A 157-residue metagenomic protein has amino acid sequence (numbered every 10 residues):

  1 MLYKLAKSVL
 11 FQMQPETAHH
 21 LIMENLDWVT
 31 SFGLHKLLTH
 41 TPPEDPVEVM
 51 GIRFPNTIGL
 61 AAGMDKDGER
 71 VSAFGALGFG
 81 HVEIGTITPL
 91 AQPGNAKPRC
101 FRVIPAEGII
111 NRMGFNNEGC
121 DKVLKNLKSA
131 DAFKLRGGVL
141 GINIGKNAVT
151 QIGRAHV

Functional and structural regions predicted by a protein language model:
M1, L34-G59, L124-G137: N-terminal amphipathic alpha-helix/helix-capping segment at the start of soluble metabolic enzymes
L2-V47, N111-N116, C120-D121: An N-cap/entry alpha-helix motif that binds or orients negatively charged groups
N56-A62, G80-I84, N111, L140-I144: Hydrophobic faces of well-ordered beta-strands that scaffold small-molecule active sites in alpha/beta enzyme cores
G63-D65, I87, G145-V149: Active-site beta-loop-alpha junctions enriched in small/polar residues
F74-G75: Non-catalytic positions within long, well-ordered alpha-helices that form the structural scaffold/packing of enzyme
G85-R136: A gly/proline- and charged-residue-enriched helix-loop-helix capping module
D121, K125, G138-G145, V149-T150: N-terminal capping/lid subdomain adjacent to the active-site entrance of alpha/beta enzymes
A155-V157: Conserved small/polar residues in nucleotide/adenosyl-binding loops
